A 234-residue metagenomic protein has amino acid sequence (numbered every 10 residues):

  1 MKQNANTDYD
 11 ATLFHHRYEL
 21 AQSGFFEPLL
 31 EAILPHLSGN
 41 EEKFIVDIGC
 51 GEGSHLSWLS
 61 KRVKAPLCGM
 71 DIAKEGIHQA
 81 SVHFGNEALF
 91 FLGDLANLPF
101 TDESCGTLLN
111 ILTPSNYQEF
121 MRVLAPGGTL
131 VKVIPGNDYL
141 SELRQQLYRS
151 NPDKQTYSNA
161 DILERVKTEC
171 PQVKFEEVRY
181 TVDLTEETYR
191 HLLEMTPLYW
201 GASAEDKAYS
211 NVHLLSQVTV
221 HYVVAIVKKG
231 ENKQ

Functional and structural regions predicted by a protein language model:
D8-P28: Class I SAM-dependent methyltransferase Rossmann-like catalytic core, especially the SAM/SAH-binding loop
E41-G51: Conserved class I S-adenosyl-L-methionine
E52-V63: Conserved SAM-binding loop of SAM-dependent methyltransferases across substrates and taxa, primarily the Class I
A73-E75: Conserved SAM/SAH-binding beta-strand->alpha-helix loop
N86-L98: Conserved SAM-binding strand-loop segment of SAM-dependent methyltransferases
A96-T107: A short acidic, Gly/Pro-enriched loop at the edge of an enzyme's catalytic core that lines a small-molecule cofactor
G128-D138: Conserved beta-strand signature within the Rossmann-like core of class I S-adenosyl-L-methionine
E176-Q234: Conserved Class I S-adenosyl-L-methionine
